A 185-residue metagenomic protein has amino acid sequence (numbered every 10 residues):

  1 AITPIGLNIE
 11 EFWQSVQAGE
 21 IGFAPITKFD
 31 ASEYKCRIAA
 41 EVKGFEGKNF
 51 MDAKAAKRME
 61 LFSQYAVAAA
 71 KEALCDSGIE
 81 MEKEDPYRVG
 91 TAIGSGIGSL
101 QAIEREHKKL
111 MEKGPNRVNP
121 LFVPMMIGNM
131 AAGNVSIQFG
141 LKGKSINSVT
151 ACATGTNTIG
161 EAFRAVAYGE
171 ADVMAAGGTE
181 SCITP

Functional and structural regions predicted by a protein language model:
A1-G143, R164-A167, C182-I183: Conserved "HGTGT" condensation-loop signature of ketosynthase/thiolase-family condensing enzymes that catalyze
K144-T150: Short loop-beta-helix segment that forms the pyridoxal 5′-phosphate
T150-C152, G178: Short, structured patches in soluble enzyme cores that scaffold and shape functional sites
G155: Short conserved active-site loop signatures built around small residues
T158: Active-site histidine-anchored catalytic micro-motif
E161-A162, E170: Short, hydrophobic/aromatic alpha-helical segments in well-folded domains
D172-P185: Acyl-CoA/ACP chain-elongation machinery
